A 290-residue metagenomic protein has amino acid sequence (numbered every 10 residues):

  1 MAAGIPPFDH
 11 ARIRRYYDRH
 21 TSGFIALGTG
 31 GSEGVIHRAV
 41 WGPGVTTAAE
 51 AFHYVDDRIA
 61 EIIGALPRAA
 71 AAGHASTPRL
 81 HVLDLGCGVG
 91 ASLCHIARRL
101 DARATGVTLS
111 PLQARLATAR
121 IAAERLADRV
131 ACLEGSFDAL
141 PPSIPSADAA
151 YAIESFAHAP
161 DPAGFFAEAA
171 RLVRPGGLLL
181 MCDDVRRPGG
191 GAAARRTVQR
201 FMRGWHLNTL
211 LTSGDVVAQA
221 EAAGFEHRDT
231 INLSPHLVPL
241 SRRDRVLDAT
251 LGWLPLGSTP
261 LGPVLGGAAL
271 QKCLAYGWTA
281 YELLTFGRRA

Functional and structural regions predicted by a protein language model:
M1-L27: N-terminal auxiliary segments of SAM/dcSAM-dependent transferases
V35-H37, T46-S76: Conserved alpha-helix/loop element of class I SAM-dependent methyltransferases that forms part of the SAM/SAH-binding
L83, S92-A139: Class I SAM-dependent methyltransferase SAM/SAH-binding core
D138-A150: A short acidic, Gly/Pro-enriched loop at the edge of an enzyme's catalytic core that lines a small-molecule cofactor
A163-L178: A short glycine-rich, Lys/Arg-flanked "PGG" loop and its adjoining helix->strand segment in the class I
V185-L207: Short, glycine-/aromatic-enriched active-site segment of Class I SAM-dependent methyltransferases
N208-G224: Short alpha-helix
D229-A290: Conserved Class I S-adenosyl-L-methionine
